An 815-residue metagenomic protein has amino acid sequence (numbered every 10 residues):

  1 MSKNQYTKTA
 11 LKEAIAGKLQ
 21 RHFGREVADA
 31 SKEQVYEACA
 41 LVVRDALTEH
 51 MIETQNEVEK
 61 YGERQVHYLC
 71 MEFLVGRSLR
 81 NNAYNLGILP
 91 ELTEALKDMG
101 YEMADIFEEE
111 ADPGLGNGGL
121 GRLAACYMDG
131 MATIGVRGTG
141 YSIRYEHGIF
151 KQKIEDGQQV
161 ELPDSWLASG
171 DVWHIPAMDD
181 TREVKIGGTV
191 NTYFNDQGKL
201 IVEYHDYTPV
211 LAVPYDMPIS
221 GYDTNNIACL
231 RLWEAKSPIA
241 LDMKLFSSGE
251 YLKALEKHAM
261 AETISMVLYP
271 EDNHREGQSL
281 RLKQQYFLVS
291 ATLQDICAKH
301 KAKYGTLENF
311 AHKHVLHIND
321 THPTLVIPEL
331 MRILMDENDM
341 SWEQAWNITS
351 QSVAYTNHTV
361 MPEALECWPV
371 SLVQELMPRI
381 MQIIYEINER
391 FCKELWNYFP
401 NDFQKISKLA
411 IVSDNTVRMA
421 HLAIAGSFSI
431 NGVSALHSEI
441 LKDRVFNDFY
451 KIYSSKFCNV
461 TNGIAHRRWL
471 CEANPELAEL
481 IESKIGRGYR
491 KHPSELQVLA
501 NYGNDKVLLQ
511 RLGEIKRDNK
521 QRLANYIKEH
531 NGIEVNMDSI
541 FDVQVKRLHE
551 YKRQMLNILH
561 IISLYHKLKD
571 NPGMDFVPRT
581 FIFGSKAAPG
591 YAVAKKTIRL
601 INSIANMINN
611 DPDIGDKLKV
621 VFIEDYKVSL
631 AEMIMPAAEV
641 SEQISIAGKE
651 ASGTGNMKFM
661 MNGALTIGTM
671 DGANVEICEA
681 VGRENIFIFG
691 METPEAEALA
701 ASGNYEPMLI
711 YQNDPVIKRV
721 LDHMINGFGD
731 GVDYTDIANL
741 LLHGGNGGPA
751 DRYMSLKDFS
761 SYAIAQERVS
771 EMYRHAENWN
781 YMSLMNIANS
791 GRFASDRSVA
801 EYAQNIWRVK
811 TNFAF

Functional and structural regions predicted by a protein language model:
M1-F815: A conserved ligand/cofactor-binding region detector
